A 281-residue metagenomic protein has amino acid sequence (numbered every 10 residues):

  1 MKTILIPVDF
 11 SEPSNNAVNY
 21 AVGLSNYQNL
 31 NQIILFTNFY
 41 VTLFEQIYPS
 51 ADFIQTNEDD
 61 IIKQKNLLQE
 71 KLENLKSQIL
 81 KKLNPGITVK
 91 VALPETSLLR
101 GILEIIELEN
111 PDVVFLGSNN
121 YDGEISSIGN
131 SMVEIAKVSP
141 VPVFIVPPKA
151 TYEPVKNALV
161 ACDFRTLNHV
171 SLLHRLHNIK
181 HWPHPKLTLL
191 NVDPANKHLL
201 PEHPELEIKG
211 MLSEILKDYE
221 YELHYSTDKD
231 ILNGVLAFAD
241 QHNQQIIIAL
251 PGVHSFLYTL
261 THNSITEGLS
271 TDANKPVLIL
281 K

Functional and structural regions predicted by a protein language model:
M1-T56, N157-H224, Q244, D272: Small/aliphatic-rich secondary-structure junction motif
T37, L93, P147, N191 (+2 more regions): Residue-level recognition of beta-strand->loop/alpha-helix junctions
I54-E70: A short acidic, glycine-rich active-site loop that binds or catalyzes chemistry on phosphate/adenosine moieties
L72-K90, L212-Y219, A273: A structural motif corresponding to the C-terminal end of an alpha-helix and its immediate exit/capping segment
K90-G101, D228-L232: Charged docking surfaces used in two-component/phosphorelay signaling
I102-T151, D240-K281: Gly/Ser-rich helix-loop-strand patches that form or flank binding pockets for ribonucleotide-derived cofactors
K209-G210, D228-D240: A short, acidic, amphipathic alpha-helical segment used as a generic capping/interface helix at domain edges
